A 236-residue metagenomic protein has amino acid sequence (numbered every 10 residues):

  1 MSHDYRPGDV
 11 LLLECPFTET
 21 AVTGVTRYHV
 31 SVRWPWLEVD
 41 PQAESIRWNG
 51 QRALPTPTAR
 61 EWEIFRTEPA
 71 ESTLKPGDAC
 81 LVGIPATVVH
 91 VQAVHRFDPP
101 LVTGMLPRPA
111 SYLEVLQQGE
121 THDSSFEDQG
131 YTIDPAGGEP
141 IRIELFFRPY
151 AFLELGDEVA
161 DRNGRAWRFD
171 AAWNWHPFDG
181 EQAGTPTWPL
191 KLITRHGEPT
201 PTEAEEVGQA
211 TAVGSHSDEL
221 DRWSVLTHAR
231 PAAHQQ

Functional and structural regions predicted by a protein language model:
M1-I64: Extended, solvent-exposed polar beta/coil surface segments
H3-P16, A21, E71-A86, H90 (+1 more regions): Short coil-to-beta transition motif at edge beta-strands of beta-rich domains
L13-C15, T26, W34, V82-I84 (+3 more regions): Acidic surface patches and DE-rich sequence motifs
F17-Y28, P85-G104, R165-N174: Short beta-strand-centered aromatic/proline hotspots
A21, V32, I46, T132 (+2 more regions): Short linear proline/tyrosine/threonine-rich motifs used for host-factor recruitment and membrane trafficking/assembly
W36-T73, R108-E154, F178-Q236: Intrinsically disordered, low-complexity, charged/polar segments
R60-P69, T73-K75, V82-I84, H95-R96 (+1 more regions): Intrinsically disordered low-complexity segments with strong compositional bias
